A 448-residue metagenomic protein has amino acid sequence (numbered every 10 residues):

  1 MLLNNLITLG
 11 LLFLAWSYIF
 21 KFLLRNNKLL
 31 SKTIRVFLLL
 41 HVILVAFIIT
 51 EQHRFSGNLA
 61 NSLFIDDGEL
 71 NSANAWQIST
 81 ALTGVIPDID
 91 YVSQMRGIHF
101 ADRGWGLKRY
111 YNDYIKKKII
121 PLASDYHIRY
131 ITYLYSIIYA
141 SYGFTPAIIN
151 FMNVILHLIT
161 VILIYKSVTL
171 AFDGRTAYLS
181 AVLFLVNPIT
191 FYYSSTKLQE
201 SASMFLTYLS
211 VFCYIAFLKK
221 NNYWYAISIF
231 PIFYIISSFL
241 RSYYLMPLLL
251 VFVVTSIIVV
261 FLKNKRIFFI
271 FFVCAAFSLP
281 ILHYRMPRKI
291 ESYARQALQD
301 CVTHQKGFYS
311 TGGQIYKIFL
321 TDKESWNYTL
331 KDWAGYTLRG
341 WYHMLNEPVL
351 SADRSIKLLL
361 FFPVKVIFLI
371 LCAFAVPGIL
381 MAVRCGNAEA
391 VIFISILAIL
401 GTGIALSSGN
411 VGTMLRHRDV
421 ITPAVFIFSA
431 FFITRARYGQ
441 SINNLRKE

Functional and structural regions predicted by a protein language model:
F13-Y18, G340, M344-S351, K357-N387: Hydrophobic, aromatic-rich transmembrane alpha-helices and their immediate juxtamembrane boundary segments
L14-L24, F151-A171, I370-P377: Transmembrane-helix motifs of polytopic, lipid-linked glycan transferases
K28-T33, N221-I227, V260-A275: Membrane-interfacial entry segments at the cytosolic side of transmembrane helices
K118-Y133, S141-I159, F362: Loop-to-helix entry region of an early transmembrane alpha helix in multi-pass inner-membrane enzymes
Y165, L170-A171, R175, K220-Y225 (+4 more regions): Membrane-interface helix-loop-helix junctions at transmembrane boundaries of multi-pass membrane enzymes, predominantly
S180-L185: Short helix- or helix-capping micro-motifs that position conserved polar/aromatic residues at function-defining sites
F191, C213, Y225-S242, L248 (+1 more regions): Membrane-interface alpha helices of multi-pass inner-membrane proteins
S195-E200: Short acidic/glycine- and proline-prone juxtamembrane loop motifs at membrane-interface regions of multi-pass membrane
